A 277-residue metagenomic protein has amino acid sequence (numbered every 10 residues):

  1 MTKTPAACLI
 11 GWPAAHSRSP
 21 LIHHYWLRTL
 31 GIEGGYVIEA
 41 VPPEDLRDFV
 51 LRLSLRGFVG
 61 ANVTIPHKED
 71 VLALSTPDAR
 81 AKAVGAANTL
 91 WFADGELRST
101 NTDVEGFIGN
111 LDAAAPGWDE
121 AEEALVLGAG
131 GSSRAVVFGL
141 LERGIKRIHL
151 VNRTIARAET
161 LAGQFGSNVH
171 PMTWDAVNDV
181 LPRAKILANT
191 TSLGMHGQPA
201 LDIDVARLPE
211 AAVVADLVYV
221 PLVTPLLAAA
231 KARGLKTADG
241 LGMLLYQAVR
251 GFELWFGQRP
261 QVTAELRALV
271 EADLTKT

Functional and structural regions predicted by a protein language model:
T2-P116, P221-V223: Phosphate/diphosphate ligand-binding glycine-rich loop within oxidoreductases
G11, N101-V104, L111, E120-E142 (+1 more regions): Glycine-rich adenosine-cofactor-binding loop
W91, E210-E265: Rossmann-fold NAD(P)-binding glycine/threonine-rich loop
A93, G117-E123, P209-E210: Short helix-loop-beta connector
E142-R147, A232-K236: Conserved S-adenosyl-L-methionine
I145-F165: NAD(P)-binding Rossmann-fold cofactor-contacting core
S167-T237: Rossmann-like adenosine-cofactor binding region
V262-T277: A short, charged, Gly/Pro-tolerant segment at domain boundaries
